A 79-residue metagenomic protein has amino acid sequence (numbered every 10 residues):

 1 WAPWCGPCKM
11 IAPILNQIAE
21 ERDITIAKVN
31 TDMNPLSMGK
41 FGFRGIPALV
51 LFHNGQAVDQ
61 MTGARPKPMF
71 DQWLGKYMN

Functional and structural regions predicted by a protein language model:
W1-I14: Conserved redox-active cysteine motifs that mediate thiol-disulfide chemistry, especially di-cysteine Cys-X(1-2)-Cys
P3, V29, M61-T62: Pocket-edge positions in alpha/beta enzyme catalytic cores
C5-C8, G42, I46: Short hydrophobic/aromatic-rich motifs at helix boundaries and adjacent loops
G6, M33-L36, P68: Short alpha-helical
I11-L36, F43, F52: Thiol-based oxidoreductase modules, predominantly thioredoxin-like and allied folds used for disulfide exchange
L36-G39, D59: Pre-signature/interface helix of ABC/ABC-like ATPase nucleotide-binding domains
R44-N79: Non-catalytic, surface beta->alpha helical segment in thiol-disulfide oxidoreductase systems
